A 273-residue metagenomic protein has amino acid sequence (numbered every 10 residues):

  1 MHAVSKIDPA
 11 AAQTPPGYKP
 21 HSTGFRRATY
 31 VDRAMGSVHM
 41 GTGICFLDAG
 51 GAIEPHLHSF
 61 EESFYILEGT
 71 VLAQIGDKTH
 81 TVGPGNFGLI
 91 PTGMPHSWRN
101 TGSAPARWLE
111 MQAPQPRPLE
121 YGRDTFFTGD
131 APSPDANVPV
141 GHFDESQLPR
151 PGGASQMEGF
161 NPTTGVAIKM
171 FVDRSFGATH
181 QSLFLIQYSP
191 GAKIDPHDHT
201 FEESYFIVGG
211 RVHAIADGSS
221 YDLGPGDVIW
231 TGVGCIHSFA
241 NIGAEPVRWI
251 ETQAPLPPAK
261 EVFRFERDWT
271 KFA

Functional and structural regions predicted by a protein language model:
M1-H39, L119-H180, R264-A273: A short, N-terminal "cap"/entry segment at the start of jelly-roll beta-barrel domains of the cupin/DSBH fold
G24-T29, G43-H58, G165, F184-H199: Conserved short histidine dyad/triad with adjacent acidic residue
Y30, C45, I53, F64 (+4 more regions): Fold-core signature of tandem repeat domains
T42-C45, L183-I186, V212-A214, D227 (+3 more regions): A structural feature that tracks compact, well-ordered secondary-structure segments with a strong bias toward
F60-V71, G76, F201-H213, D217: Glycine- and acidic-residue-biased ligand/ion/polar-headgroup-sensing regions
S63, L89, S103-E120, W230 (+1 more regions): A short hydrophobic beta-strand segment most commonly corresponding to one strand of the jelly-roll/cupin
D77-G93, G218-G234: Short acidic-glycine-tyrosine-enriched beta hairpin
R99-T101, A240-I242: Asparagine-centered strand-capping/turn motif at beta-strand->loop junctions
